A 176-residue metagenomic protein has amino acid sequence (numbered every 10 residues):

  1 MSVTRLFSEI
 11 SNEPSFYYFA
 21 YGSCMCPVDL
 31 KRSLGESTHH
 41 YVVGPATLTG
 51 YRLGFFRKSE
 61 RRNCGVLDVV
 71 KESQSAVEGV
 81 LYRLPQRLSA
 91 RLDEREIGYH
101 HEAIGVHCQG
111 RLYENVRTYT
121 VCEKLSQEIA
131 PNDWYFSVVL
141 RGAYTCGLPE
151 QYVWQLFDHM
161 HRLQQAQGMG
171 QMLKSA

Functional and structural regions predicted by a protein language model:
S2-A176: Glycine-aromatic micro-motifs
